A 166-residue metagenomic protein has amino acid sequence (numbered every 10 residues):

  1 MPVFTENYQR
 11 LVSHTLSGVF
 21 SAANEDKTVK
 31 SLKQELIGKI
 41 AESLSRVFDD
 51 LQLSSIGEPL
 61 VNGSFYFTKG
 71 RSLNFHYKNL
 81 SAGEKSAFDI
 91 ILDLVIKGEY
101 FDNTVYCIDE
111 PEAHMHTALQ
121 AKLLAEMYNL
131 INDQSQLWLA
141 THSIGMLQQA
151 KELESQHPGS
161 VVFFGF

Functional and structural regions predicted by a protein language model:
M1-K85, L92-T104: Extended helical coiled-coil dimerization/tether regions that scaffold and oligomerize large DNA-maintenance assemblies
V61-F166: Switch/communication elements of ASCE P-loop NTPase nucleotide-binding domains
